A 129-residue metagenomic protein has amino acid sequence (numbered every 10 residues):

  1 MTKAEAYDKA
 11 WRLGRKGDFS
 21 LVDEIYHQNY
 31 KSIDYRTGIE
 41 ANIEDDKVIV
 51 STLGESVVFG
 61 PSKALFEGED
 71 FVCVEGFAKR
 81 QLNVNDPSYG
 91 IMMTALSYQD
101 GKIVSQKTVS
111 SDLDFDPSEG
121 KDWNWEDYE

Functional and structural regions predicted by a protein language model:
M1-E129: C-terminal and inter-domain tail/linker signature
